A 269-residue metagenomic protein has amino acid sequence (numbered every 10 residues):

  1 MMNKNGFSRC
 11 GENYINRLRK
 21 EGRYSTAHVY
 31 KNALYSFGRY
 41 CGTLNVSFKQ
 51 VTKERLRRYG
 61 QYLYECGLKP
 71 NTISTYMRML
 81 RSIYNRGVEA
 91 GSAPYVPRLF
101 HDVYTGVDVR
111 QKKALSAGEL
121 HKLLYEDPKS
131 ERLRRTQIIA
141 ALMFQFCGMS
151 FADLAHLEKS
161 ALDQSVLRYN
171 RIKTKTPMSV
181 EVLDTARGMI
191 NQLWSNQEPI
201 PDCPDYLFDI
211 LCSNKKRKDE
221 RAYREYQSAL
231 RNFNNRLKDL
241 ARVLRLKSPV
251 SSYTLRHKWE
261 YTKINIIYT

Functional and structural regions predicted by a protein language model:
M1-M2: N-terminal helical hairpins
E12-S25, L34-Q111, E126: N-terminal core-binding DNA-recognition domain of tyrosine recombinases/integrases
L56, L80, M143, C147 (+2 more regions): Short, basic/aromatic-rich helical patch in the C-terminal catalytic core of site-specific tyrosine
N85-S92, M143-Q164: Short, charged phosphate-coordinating catalytic segments
L99-V109, K113-F151, A155: Basic, Lys/Arg- and aromatic-enriched nucleic-acid-binding interface segment
H156-Q192: Conserved tyrosine-mediated DNA breakage-rejoining catalytic core shared by Y-recombinases
I190-N235: Major-groove DNA-contacting interfaces characterized by cationic-aromatic clusters
E225, R231-T269: Short, basic (Lys/Arg/His-rich) helix/loop patches that form interaction surfaces in the mid-to-C-terminal regions
